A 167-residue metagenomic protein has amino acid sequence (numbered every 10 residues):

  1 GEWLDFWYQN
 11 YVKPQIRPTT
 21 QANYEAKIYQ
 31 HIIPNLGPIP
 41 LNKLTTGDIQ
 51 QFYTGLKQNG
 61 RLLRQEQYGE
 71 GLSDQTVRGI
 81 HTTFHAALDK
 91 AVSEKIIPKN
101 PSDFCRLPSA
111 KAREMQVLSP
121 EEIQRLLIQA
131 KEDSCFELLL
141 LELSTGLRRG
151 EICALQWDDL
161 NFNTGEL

Functional and structural regions predicted by a protein language model:
G1, F162-L167: Short, intrinsically disordered, charge-balanced linker/junction segments flanking boundaries in proteins
G1-V92, P101-F104: Short, Lys/Arg-enriched alpha-helical recognition elements, typified by the DNA-recognition helix
L36, W157-L160: Hydrophobic pocket-lining residues within nucleotide cofactor-binding pockets
L62-D74, R78-I80, S93-L155, F162-N163: Basic, Lys/Arg- and aromatic-enriched nucleic-acid-binding interface segment
